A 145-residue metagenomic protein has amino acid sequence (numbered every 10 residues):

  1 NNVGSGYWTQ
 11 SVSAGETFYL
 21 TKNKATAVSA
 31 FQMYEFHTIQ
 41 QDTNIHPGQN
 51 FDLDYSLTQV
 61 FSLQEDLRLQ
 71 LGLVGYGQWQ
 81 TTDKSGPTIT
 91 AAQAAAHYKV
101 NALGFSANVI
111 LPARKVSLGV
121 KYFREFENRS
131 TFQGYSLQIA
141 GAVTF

Functional and structural regions predicted by a protein language model:
N1-G48, A94-Y98, P112: Outer-membrane pore/translocation modules
D42-F145: Outer membrane beta-barrel transmembrane domains
